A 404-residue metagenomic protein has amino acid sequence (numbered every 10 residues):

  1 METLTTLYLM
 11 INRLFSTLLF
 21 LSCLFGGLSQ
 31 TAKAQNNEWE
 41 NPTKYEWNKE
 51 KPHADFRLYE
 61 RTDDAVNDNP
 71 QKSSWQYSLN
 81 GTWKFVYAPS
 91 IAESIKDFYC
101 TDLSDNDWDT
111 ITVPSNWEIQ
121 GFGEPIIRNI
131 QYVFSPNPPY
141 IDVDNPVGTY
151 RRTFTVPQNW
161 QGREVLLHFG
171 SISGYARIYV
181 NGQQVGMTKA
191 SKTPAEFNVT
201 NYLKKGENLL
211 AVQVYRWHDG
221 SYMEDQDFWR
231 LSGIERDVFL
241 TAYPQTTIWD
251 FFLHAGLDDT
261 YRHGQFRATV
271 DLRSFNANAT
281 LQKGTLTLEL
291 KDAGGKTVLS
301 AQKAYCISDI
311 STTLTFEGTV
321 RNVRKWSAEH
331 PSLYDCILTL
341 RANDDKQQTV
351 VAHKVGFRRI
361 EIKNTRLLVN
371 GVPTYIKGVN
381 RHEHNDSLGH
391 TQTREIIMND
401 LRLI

Functional and structural regions predicted by a protein language model:
M1-N36: Bacterial Sec-dependent N-terminal signal peptides
Q35-S78, T82-K84, I91: N-terminal pre-domain segments of enzymes
K44, N69, V86-A88, I119-E124 (+3 more regions): Accessory beta-strand-rich segments of carbohydrate-active enzymes
W83, G182, V238, Y334 (+1 more regions): Conserved, mostly hydrophobic/aromatic
W160-E164, L203-E207, A279-L281, V320-D335: Short glycine/proline/serine/threonine-rich loop/turn segments at secondary-structure transition edges
I178-V180, H263-Y305, T312-F316: Beta-strand-rich binding/interaction modules
A195-N201, T312-V320: Exposed aromatic-hydrophobic patches
F251-F252, I337-I404: N-terminal carbohydrate-binding accessory modules
